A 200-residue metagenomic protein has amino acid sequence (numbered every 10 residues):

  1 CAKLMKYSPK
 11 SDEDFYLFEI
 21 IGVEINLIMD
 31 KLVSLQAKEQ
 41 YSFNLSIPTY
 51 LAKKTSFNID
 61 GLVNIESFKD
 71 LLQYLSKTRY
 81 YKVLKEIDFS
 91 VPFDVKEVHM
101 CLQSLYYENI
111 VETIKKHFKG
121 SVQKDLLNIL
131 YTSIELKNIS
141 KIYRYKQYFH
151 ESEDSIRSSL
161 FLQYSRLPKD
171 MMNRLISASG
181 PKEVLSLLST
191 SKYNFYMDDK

Functional and structural regions predicted by a protein language model:
C1-K200: Extended alpha-helical surfaces
